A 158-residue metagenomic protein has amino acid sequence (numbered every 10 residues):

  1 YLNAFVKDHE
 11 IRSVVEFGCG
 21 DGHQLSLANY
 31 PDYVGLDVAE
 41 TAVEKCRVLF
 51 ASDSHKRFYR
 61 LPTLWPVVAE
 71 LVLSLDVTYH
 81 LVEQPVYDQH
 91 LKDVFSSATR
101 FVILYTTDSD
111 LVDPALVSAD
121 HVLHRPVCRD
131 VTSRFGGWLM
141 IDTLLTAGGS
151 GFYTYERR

Functional and structural regions predicted by a protein language model:
Y1-V67, Q84-D93, S97-R158: Class I (Rossmann-like) S-adenosyl-L-methionine-dependent methyltransferase catalytic domain, capturing the SAM-binding
L73: A conserved beta-strand element that flanks and buttresses the S-adenosyl-L-methionine
D76-H80: Short catalytic micro-motifs in class I SAM-dependent methyltransferases
